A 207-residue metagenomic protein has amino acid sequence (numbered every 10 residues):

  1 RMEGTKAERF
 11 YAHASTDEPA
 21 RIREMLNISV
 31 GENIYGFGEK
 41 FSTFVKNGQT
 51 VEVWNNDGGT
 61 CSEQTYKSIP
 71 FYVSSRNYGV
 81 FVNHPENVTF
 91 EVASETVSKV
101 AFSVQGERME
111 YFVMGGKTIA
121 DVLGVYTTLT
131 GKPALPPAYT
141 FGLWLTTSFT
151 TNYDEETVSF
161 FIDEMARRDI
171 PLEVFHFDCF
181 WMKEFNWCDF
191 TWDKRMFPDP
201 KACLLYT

Functional and structural regions predicted by a protein language model:
R1-A138, T146-F149, E155-E156, I162-R167: Catalytic and substrate-binding clefts that recognize carbohydrates or anionic sugar/phosphate headgroups
M25, T43-K46, W54, N186-A202: Aromatic/His-enriched, Gly/Pro-containing loop or helix-boundary segments that lie immediately adjacent to catalytic
E63-T65, E156-T157, R195-A202: Short, glycine/acidic-rich beta->alpha junctions
T96-V97, S159, D189-K194: Short secondary-structure boundary/capping segments
V100-F102, C179, W187: Non-cofactor substrate-recognition interfaces
P136-L145, I170-F185: Core alpha/beta catalytic barrel or barrel-like domain that forms the active/cofactor pocket in diverse metabolic
F161, F175-H176, P200-C203: Extended, hydrophobic alpha-helical segments in both membrane/secreted and soluble proteins
Y206-T207: Conserved small/polar residues in nucleotide/adenosyl-binding loops
